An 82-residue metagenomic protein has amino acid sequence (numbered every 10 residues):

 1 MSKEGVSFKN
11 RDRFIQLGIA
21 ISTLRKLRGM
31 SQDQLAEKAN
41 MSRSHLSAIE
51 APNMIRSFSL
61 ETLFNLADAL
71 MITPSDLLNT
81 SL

Functional and structural regions predicted by a protein language model:
S2-L27: A short, Lys/Arg-rich alpha-helix, primarily the initiator
I21, L35-A36, L46-I49, L77: Conserved hydrophobic/aromatic packing and binding residues within compact polymer-binding modules
S22, D33, F64: Residues within the helices of the helix-turn-helix
R25, A36, A67: The alpha-helix within a helix-turn-helix
N40-R56: Recognition helix of helix-turn-helix/homeodomain-like DNA-binding domains that insert into the DNA major groove
N53-D68: Short, basic-rich loop-to-helix N-cap that marks the start of a DNA-contacting helix
M71-L82: Short C-terminal boundary/hinge segments that cap the last helix of small helical domains
